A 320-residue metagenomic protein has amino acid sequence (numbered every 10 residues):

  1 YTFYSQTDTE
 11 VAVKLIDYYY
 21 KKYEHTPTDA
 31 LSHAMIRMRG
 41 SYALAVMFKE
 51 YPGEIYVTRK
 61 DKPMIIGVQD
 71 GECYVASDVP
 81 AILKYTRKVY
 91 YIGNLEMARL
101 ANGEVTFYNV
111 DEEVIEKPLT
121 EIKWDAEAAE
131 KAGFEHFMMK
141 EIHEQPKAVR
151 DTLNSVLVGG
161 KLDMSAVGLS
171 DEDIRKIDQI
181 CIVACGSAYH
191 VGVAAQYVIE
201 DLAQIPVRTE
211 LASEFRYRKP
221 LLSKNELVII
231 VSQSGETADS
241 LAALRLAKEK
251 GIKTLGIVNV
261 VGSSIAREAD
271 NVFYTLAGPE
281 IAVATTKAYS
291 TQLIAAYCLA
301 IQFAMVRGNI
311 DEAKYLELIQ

Functional and structural regions predicted by a protein language model:
Y1-D8, K22-T26, I36, Y74 (+12 more regions): Catalytic cores of large soluble enzymes that bind and process phosphate-bearing ligands
Y1-K131, E135-H136, K147-D178, Y217: Conserved short alpha-helical segments that host acidic/polar catalytic motifs at enzyme active sites
V11-Y18, A30-H33, F137, E141 (+5 more regions): Alpha-helical scaffold segments in soluble metabolic enzymes
G103-K147, N154-G159, N271-T275, I281 (+1 more regions): Terminal amphipathic helices with adjacent charged low-complexity linkers/tails
R175-E317: Glycine-rich phosphate-binding loops that contact phosphosugars or nucleotide phosphates
